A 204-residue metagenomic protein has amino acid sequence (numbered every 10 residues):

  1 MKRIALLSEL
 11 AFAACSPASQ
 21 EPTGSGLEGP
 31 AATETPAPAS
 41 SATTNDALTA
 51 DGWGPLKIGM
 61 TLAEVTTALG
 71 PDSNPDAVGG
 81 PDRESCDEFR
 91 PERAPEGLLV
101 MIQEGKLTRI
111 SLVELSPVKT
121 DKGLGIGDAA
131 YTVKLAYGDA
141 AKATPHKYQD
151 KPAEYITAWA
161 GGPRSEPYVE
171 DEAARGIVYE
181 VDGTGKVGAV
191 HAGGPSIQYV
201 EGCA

Functional and structural regions predicted by a protein language model:
M1-A13: Sec-dependent bacterial lipoprotein signal peptides
C15-S19: Bacterial signal peptide processing site
G26-M60, T67: N-terminal low-complexity, Pro/Thr/Ser-rich intrinsically disordered segments that act as propeptides or flexible
L27, T61-Q103, A130-T184, A192-V200: A cross-family detector of function-defining hotspots
T43-D51, T108-V118: Acidic/histidine-rich, surface-exposed loop or edge segments in extracytoplasmic proteins
G54-L62, K122-A130: Solvent-exposed, acidic/flexible segments
L107-T108, K186-G188: Hydrophobic residues embedded in beta-strands of well-ordered beta-sheets
